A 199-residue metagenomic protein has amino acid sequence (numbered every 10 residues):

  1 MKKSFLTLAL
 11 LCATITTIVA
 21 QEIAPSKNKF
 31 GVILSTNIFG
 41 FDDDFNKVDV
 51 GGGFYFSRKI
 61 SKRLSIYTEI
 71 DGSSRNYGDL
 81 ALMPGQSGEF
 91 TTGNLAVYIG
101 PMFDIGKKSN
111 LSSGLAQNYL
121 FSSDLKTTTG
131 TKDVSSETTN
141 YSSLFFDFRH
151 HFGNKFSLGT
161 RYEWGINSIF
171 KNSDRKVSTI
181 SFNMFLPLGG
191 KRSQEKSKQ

Functional and structural regions predicted by a protein language model:
M1-K27, G190-Q199: Cleavable N-terminal export/targeting peptides
S26-F30, N46-V50, T91-L95, T138-L144 (+1 more regions): Residues that define the transmembrane beta-barrel architecture of outer-membrane proteins
F30-L34, T68-I70, I99, S113-L115 (+3 more regions): Membrane-embedded beta-strand positions of outer-membrane beta-barrel proteins
L34-G40, G72-N76, Q117-F121, Y162-I166 (+1 more regions): Transmembrane beta-strands of outer-membrane beta-barrel pores
S35-Y55: Surface-exposed strand-loop-strand hairpins of Gram-negative outer-membrane beta-barrel proteins
F41-D44, S73-G93, F121-N140, I169-S173 (+1 more regions): Flexible, solvent-exposed loop segments that connect beta-strands
K62-I66, K108-L111, N154-T160, G190-Q194: Repeated loop/turn-to-beta-strand initiation elements of outer-membrane beta-barrel proteins
R149-S157, K176-Q199: Outer-membrane beta-barrel "beta-signal"
